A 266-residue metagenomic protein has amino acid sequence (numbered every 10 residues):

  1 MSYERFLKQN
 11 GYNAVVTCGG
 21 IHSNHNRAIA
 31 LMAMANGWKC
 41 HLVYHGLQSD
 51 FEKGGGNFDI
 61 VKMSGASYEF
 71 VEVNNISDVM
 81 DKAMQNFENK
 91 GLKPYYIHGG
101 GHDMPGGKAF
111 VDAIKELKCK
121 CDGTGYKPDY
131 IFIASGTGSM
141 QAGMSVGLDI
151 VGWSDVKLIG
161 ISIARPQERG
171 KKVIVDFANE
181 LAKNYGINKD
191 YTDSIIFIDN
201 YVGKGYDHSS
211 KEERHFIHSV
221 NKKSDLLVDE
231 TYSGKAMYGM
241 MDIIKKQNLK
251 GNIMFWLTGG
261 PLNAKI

Functional and structural regions predicted by a protein language model:
M1-N13, H218: Positively charged, low-complexity intrinsically disordered leader regions
S2-F6, N24-G37, A142-D149: Histidine-anchored nucleotide/phosphate-binding helix
G11-A30, N36-H45, K127-T137: A short, small-residue-rich loop immediately preceding and capping a beta-strand
R27-N74, E168-N179: Active-site-proximal loop->helix
G46-T124, I196-S210, H215-F216: Small/polar-residue-rich loop-to-helix segments that shape phosphate-bearing ligand pockets
G107-I195, T258-I266: Glycine-rich phosphate/pyrophosphate-binding loop at beta-loop-alpha junctions
T192-S194, I198-K250: Active-site-adjacent helical/loop segments in soluble small-molecule enzymes
M241-I266: Phosphate-binding loop/pocket of nucleotide- and phosphate-handling active sites
